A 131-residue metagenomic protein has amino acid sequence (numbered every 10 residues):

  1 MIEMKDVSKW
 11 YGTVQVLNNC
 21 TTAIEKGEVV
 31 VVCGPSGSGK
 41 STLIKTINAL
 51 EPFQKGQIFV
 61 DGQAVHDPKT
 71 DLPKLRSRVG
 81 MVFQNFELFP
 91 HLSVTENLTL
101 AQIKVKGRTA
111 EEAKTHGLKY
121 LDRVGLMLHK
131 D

Functional and structural regions predicted by a protein language model:
V14-Q15, P73: Short coil-to-beta microelement around the adenine-binding A-loop and adjacent beta1/P-loop entry of ABC ATPase
C33-P35: The feature captures the beta-strand-to-loop junction immediately N-terminal to the Walker
N48: Helix-to-loop junction immediately C-terminal to a conserved catalytic motif
Q57-F59, Q63: ATP-binding/catalytic-site motifs of ATP-hydrolyzing domains
Q63-A64, T99, A110-H129: Conserved ABC ATPase "signature" region
V65-G80, A110-E111: ABC ATPase NBD coupling module
H91-A101: Short coil-to-helix segment of the ABC ATPase nucleotide-binding domain corresponding to the Q-loop/switch region
